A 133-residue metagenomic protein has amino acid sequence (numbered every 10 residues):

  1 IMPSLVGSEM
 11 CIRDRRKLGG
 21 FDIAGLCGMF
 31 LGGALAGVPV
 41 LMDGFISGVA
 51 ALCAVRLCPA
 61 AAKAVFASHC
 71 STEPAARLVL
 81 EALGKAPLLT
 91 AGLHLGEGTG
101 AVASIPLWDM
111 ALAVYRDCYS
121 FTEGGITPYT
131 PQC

Functional and structural regions predicted by a protein language model:
I1-I12: Single conserved hydrophobic/aromatic residue that forms the stacking wall/gate of nucleotide- or nucleobase-binding
R13-D22, A34-A36, L88-L89, H94 (+1 more regions): Glycine-rich phosphate/diphosphate-binding loops and the adjacent beta-loop-alpha structural elements that coordinate
R13-K17, F45, K63-H69, Y119-T127: Beta-strand segments within the central parallel beta-sheet cores of soluble alpha/beta enzyme folds
R16-G25, H69-P74: A general structural motif
L26-G33, A50-A54, V79, A103-A111: Buried hydrophobic packing segments
G28-A67, A86-L93: Hydrophobic alpha-helical bundle architecture
V40-L41, Y129-C133: Charge-patterned, long linear interaction tracts outside catalytic cores
E73-T122, C133: Internal helix-turn-beta structural module
